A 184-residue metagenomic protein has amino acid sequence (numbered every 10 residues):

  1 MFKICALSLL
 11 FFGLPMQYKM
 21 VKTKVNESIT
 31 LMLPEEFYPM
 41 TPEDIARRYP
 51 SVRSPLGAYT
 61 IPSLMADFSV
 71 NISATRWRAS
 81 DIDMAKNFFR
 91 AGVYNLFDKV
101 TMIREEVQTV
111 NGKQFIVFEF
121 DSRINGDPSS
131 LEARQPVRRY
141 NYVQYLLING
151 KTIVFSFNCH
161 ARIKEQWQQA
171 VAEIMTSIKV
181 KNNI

Functional and structural regions predicted by a protein language model:
M1-L7: Sec-dependent signal peptide recognition, specifically the positively charged N-region followed immediately by
Q17-P34: Short N-terminal segments immediately surrounding and downstream of signal-peptide cleavage
K24-V25, I45-S51, V107-Q114: Short, ordered beta-strand-loop transition motifs
T30-N87, A91-N95: Secretory pathway targeting signatures of secreted, lumenal, and periplasmic proteins
E35-P39, G150-I184: Surface-exposed amphipathic alpha-helical segments
W77, S122-N125, C159-I163: Solvent-exposed loop/turn segments at secondary-structure junctions within structured extracellular/periplasmic domains
K86-Q144: Signature of long, low-cysteine stretches enriched in small and polar/charged residues
Q144-G150: A short, solvent-exposed beta-edge/loop patch
